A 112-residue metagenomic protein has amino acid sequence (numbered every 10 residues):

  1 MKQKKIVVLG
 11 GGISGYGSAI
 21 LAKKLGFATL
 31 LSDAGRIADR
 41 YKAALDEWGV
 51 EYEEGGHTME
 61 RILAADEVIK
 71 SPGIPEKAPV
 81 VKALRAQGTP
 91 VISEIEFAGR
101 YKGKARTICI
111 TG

Functional and structural regions predicted by a protein language model:
M1-S93, F97: N-terminal leader/targeting and accessory segments in enzymes
K5, E94-G112: Walker A (P-loop) phosphate-binding motif
